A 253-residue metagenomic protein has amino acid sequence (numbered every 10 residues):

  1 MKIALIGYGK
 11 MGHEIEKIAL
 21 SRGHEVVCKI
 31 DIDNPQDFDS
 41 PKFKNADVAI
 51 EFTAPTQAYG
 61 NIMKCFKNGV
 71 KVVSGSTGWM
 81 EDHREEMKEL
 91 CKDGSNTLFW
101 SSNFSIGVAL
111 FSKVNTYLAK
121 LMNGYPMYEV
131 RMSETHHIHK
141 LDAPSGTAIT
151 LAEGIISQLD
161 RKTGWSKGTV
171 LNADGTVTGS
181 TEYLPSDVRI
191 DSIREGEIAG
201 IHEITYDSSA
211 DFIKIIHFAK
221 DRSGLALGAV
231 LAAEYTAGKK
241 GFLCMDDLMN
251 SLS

Functional and structural regions predicted by a protein language model:
K2, I6, K10-F43, G124-S253: C-terminal substrate-binding/catalytic lobe of Rossmann-fold NAD(P)-dependent oxidoreductases
V26, V72-V73, T97-L98: Hydrophobic beta-strand scaffold residues
I32, T77-W79, N103-F104, T135-H137: Short, ordered loop/turn segments at secondary-structure junctions
S40-K42, A46-V48, F52-G75, R84-E86: Rossmann-fold NAD(P) dinucleotide-binding segment
S76-L98, A109, V114-Y117: Rossmann-fold NAD(P)-binding glycine/threonine-rich loop
E86-S105, M122-M132: Rossmann-fold dehydrogenase core element
